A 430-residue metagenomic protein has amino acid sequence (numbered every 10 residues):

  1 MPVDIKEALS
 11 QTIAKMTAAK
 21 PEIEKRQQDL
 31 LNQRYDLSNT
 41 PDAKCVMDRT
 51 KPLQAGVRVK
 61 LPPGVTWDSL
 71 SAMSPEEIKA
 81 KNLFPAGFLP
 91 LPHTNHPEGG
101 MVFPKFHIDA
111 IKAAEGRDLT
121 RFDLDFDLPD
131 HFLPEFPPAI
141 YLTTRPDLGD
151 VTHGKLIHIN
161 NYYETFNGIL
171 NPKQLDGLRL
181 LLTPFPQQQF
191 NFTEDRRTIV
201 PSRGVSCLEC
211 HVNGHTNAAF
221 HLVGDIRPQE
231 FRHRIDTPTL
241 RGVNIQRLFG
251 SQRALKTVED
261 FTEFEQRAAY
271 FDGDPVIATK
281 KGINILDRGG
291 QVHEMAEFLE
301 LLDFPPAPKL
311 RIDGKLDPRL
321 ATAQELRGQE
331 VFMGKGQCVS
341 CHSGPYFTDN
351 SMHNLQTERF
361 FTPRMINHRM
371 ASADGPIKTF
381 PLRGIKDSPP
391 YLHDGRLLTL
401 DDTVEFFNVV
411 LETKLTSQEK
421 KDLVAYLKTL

Functional and structural regions predicted by a protein language model:
M1-L430: Periplasmic c-type cytochrome electron-transfer domains
